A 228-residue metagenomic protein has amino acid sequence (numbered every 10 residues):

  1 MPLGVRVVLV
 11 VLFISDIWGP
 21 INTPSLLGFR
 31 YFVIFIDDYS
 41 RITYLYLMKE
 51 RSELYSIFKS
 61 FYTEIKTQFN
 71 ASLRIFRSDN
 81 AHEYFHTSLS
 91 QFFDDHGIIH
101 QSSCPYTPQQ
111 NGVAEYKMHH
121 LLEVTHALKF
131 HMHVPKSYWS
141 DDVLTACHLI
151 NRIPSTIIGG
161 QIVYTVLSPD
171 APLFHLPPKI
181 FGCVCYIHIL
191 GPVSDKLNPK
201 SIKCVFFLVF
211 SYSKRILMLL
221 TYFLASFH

Functional and structural regions predicted by a protein language model:
M1-H228: Anionic group-binding determinants
